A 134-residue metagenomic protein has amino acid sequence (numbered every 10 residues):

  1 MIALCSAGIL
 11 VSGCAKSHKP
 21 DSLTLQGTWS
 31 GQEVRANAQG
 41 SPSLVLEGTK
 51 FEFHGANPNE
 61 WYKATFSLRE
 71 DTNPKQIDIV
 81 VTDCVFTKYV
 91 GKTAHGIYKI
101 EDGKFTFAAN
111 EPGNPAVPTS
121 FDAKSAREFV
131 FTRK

Functional and structural regions predicted by a protein language model:
M1-L10: Bacterial N-terminal signal peptides
S6, P20-D21, S43, I97: Structural motif
C14-S30, V45: N-terminal helix-cap/turn-to-beta initiation motif at the start of protein domains
G31-S41, F53-S120: Contiguous, well-ordered beta-strand patches that form the walls/edges of small beta-barrel/beta-sandwich domains
E47-K50: Short coil-to-beta transition motif at edge beta-strands of beta-rich domains
F121-K134: C-terminal partner/receptor-binding element of secreted or periplasmic proteins
